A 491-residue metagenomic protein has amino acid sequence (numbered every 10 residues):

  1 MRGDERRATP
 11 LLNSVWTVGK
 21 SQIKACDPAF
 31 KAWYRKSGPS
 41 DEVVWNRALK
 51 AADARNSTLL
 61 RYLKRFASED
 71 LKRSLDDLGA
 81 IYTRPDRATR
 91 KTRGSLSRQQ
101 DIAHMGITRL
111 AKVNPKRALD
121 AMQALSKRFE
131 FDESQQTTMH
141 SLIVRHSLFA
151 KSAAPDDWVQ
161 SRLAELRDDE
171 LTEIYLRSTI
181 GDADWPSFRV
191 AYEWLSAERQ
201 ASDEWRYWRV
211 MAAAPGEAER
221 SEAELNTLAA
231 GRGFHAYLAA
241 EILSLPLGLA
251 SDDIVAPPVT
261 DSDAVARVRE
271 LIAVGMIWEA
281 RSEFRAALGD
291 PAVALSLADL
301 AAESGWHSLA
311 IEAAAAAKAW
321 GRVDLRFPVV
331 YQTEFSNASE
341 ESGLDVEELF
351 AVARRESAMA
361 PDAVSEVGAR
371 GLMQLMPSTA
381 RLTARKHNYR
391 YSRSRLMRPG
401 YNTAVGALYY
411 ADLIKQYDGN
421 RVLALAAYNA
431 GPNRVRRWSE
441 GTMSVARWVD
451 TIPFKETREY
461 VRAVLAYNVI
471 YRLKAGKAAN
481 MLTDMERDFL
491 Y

Functional and structural regions predicted by a protein language model:
M1-P10, S21-P28, K36-W45, A54-R61 (+13 more regions): Generic helix N-cap/helix-start motif at coil->alpha-helix transitions
E5-R6, S57, P115, S152-A153 (+6 more regions): TPR-repeat structural position
N46-K50, I102-V113, S262-A286: Alpha-helical segment of the N-proximal tetratricopeptide repeat
A51, L110, S147, T179-I180 (+4 more regions): Residue at a conserved register position within TPR or TPR-like alpha-solenoid repeats
D120, A124-K127, F131, V159-Q160 (+6 more regions): Catalytic glycan-binding domains that act on GlcNAc-containing polysaccharides
A223, P246-M276: Acidic, serine/threonine-rich low-complexity intrinsically disordered linkers/hinges in large eukaryotic
